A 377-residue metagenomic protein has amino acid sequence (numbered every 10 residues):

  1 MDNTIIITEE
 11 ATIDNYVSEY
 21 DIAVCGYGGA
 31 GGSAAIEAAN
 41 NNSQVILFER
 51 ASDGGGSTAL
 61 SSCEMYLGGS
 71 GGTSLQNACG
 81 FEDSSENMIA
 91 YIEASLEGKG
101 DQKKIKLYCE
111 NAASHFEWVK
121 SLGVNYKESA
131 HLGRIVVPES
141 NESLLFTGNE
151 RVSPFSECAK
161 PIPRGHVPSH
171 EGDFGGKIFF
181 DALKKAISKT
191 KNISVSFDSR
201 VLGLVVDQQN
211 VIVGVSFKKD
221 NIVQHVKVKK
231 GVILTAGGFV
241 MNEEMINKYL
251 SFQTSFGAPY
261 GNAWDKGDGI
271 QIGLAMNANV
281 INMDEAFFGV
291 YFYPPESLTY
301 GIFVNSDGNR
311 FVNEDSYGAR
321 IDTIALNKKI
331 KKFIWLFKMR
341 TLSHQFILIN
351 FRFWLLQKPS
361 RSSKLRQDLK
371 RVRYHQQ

Functional and structural regions predicted by a protein language model:
M1-I22, N40-N42: Extreme N-terminal leader/targeting segments of oxidoreductases
Y20-L47: N-terminal Rossmann-like FAD-binding beta1-loop-alpha1 element of flavoenzymes
N40-S61: Glycine-rich FAD pyrophosphate-binding loop
Y66-Y108: Glycine-rich active-site loop/strand segments that organize a redox cofactor
K99-K104, G123-R134, N279-M283, V312: A short alpha-helix-loop-beta-strand transition element characteristic of N-terminal alpha/beta dinucleotide-binding
L107-V223, E243-E244, Y293: Conserved redox-cofactor binding core of oxidoreductases
F174, D220-I222, K227-Y291: Glycine-rich loop(s) and the adjacent beta-strand/alpha-helix scaffold that form part
I270, N279-Q377: An anion/pyrophosphate-binding glycine-rich loop and adjacent beta-alpha core in soluble alpha-beta enzymes
